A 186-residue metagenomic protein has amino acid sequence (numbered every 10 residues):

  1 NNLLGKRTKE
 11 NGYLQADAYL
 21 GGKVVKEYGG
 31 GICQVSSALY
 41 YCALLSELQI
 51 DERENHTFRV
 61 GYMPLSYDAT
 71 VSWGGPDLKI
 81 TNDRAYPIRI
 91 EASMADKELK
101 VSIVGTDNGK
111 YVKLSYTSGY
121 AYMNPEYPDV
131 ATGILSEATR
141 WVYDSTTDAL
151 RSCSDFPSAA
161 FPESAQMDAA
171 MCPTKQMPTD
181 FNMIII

Functional and structural regions predicted by a protein language model:
N1-I186: Well-ordered beta-sheet/strand-loop patches within structured domains
